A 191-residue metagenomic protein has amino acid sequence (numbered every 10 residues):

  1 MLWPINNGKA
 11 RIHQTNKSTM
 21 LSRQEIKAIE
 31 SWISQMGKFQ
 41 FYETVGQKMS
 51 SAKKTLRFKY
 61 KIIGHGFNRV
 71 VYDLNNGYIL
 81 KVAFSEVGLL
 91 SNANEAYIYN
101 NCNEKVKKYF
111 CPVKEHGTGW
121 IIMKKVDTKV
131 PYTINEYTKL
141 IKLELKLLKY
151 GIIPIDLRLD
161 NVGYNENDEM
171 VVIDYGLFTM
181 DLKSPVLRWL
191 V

Functional and structural regions predicted by a protein language model:
G8-F58: Juxta-kinase regulatory segment immediately upstream of eukaryotic protein kinase catalytic domains
R57-Y97: ATP-binding glycine-rich loop module of kinase domains
Y72-N76, K125, N165: Active-site beta-strand termini and strand-to-loop segments that position acidic
V82-V87, D127, G176-L177: Short beta-strand-loop-alpha-helix junction that forms the active-site gateway of nucleic-acid-processing nucleases
N100-L140: Conserved structural core of kinase catalytic domains
T133-I141, L145-I155, L159-V191: C-lobe/activation-segment region of protein kinase-like
